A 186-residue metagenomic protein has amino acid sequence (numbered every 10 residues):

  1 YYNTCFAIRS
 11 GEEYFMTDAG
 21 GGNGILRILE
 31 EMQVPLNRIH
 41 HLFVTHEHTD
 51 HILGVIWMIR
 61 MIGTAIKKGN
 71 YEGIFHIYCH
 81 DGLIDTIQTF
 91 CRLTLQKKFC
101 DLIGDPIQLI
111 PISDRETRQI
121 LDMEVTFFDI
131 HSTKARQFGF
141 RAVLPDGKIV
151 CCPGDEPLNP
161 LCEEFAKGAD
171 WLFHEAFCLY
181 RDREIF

Functional and structural regions predicted by a protein language model:
Y1-M32, R136-G154, W171: Conserved beta-strand hairpin/beta-sheet module of binuclear metal-dependent hydrolase folds, prominently
T17-G20, H40-H46, G54, H80 (+2 more regions): Active-site neighborhood of phospho(di)ester-bond hydrolases with catalytic His/Asp-centered motifs
G21, T49, S132, P157-L158 (+1 more regions): Short, glycine/acidic-enriched loop or turn micro-motifs at the edges of active sites
N23-H76: Active-site metal-binding motif and surrounding structural segment of the metallo-beta-lactamase
L26-R27, L53, D85-Q88, P160: Alpha-helical elements of the RecA-like P-loop NTPase motor core of helicases
Y71-R136: Metallo-beta-lactamase
I110-G168: Catalytic core of the metallo-beta-lactamase
P157-F186: Cap/insert and terminal regions of metallo-dependent hydrolase folds
